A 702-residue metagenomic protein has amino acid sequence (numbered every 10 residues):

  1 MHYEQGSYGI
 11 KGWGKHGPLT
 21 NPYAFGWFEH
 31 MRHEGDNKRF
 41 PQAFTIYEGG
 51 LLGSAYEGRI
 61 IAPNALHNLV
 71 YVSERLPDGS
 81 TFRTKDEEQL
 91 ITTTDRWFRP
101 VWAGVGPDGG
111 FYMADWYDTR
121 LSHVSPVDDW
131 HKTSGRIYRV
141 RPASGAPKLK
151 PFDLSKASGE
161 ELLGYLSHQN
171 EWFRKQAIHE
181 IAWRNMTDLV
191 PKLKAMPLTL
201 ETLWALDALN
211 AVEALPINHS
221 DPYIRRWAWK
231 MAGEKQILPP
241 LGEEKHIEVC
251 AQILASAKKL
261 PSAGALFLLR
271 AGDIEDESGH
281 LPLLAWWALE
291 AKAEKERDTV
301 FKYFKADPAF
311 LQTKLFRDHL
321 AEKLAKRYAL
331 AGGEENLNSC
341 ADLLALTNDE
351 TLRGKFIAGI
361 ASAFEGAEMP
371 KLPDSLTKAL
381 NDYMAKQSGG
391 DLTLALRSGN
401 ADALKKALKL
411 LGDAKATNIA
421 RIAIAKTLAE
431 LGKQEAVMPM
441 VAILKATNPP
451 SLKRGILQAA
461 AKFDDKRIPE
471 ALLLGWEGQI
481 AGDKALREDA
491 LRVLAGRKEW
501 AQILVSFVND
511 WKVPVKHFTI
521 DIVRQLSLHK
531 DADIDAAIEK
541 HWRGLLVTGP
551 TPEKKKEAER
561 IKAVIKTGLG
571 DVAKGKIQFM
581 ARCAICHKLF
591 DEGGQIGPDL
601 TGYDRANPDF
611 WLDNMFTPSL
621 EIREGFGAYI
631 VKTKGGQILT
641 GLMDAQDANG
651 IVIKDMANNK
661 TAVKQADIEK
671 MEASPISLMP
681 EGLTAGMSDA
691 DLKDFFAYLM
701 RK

Functional and structural regions predicted by a protein language model:
M1-E161, E180, D591, Q665-A666 (+4 more regions): Beta-propeller domains with acidic blade repeats across secreted/periplasmic ectodomains and cytosolic WD/CNH propellers
E48, R141, F364, R582 (+4 more regions): Sec/Tat-exported extracytoplasmic proteins
E57, S122-P126, L472, G597-D599 (+5 more regions): Short beta-alpha junctions and helix-cap segments that line functional grooves
Y112-A114, L546-V547, P552, L569-A584 (+4 more regions): Sequence context surrounding c-type heme c attachment/ligation sites in exported
A114, D128, K132-T133, V140-Q578 (+3 more regions): Long, ordered, helix-rich scaffold segments
L121, D221-W227, E234-K235, I585 (+3 more regions): Inter-heme linker and motif-flanking segments adjacent to c-type heme-binding CXXCH motifs in c-type cytochromes
G135-R136, A205, P439, I577-D591 (+7 more regions): C-type cytochrome heme c attachment motif
T202, H529-K530, K540-P552, R560 (+5 more regions): C-terminal capping alpha-helices of c-type cytochrome domains
